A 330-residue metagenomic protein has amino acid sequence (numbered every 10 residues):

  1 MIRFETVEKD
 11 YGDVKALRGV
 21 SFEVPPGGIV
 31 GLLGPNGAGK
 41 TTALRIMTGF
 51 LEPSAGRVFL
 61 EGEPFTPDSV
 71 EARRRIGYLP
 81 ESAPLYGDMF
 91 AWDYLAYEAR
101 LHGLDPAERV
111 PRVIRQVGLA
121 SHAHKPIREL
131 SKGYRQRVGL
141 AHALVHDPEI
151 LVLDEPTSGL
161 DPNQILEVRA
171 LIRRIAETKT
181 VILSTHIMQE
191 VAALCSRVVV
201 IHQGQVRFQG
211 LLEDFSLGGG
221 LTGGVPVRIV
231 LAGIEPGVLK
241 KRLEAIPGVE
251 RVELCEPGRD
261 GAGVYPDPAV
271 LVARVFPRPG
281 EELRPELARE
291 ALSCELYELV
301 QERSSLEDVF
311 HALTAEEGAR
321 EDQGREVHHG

Functional and structural regions predicted by a protein language model:
I2-F4, K9-Q203, R207-F208: ABC transporter nucleotide-binding domains
E8, W92, Q116, M188 (+4 more regions): Alpha-helix N-cap/helix-start and coil->helix boundary motif
G62, S69, G233, P277 (+1 more regions): Short loop or secondary-structure boundary microenvironments that flank and position key functional residues
R100-G103, G220, A315-A319: Non-catalytic alpha-helical coupling and interface elements of nucleotide-dependent molecular machines and regulators
L104, V249-L254, E295-V300: A short linear hydrophobic-aromatic micro-motif
R169-R278: ABC transporter nucleotide-binding domain
D267, L271-V272, F276-G330: C-terminal coupling/interaction segments
